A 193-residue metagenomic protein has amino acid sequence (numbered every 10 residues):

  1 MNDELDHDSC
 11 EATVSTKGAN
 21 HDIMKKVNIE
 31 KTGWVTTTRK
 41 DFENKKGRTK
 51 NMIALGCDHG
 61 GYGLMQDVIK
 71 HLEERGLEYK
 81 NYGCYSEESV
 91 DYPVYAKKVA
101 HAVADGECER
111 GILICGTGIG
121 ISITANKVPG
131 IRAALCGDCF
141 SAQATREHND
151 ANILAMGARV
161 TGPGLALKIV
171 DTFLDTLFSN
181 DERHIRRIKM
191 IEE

Functional and structural regions predicted by a protein language model:
E4, D8-E11, D22, E43: Short hydrophobic alpha-helical segments enriched in small aliphatic residues
L55-E73: Glycine-rich phosphate/diphosphate-binding loop of Rossmann-like nucleotide-binding domains
E78-S89: A short beta-strand-loop structural module common to alpha/beta enzyme folds
Y95-A134: Helix-adjacent hinge/juxtasegments
C139-E193: C-terminal binding/interaction regions
